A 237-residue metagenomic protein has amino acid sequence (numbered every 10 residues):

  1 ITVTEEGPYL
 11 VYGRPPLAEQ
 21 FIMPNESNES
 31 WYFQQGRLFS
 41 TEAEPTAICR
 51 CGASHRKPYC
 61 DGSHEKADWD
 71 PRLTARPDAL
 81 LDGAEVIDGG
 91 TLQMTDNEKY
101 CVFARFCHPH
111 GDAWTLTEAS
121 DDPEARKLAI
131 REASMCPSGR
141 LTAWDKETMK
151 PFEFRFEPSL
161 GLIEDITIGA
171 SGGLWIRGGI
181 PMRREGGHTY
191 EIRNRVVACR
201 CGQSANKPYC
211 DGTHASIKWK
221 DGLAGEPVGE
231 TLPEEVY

Functional and structural regions predicted by a protein language model:
I1-A18, L73-R105, G172: Ferredoxin-type iron-sulfur electron-transfer modules and their immediate structural context
I1-P15, E19-F21, E153-P158, I163-A170 (+1 more regions): Short helix-coil boundary/hinge micro-motifs
Y9-L38, H108, A113, W175-G178 (+1 more regions): A short, structured beta-strand/loop element
Y9-V11, T46-C51, P58-C60, L141 (+3 more regions): Short, structured motif recognition centered on aromatic/hydrophobic residues
F21-E26, H64-A75, E147, A215-G225: Extended intrinsically disordered, low-complexity coil regions enriched in Ser, Thr, Gly, Ala and often Pro
Q35-R50, D82-F103, A113-S134, K146-F152 (+2 more regions): Ferredoxin-like iron-sulfur electron-transfer modules
K57-D68, V102-S120, R131-T148, K207-K218: Iron-sulfur cluster-binding cysteine motifs and their immediate structural context in ferredoxin-like electron-transfer
P71-G90, P123-G139, F156-S171, D221-Y237: Short microdomains enriched in Cys/His and/or Lys/Arg
